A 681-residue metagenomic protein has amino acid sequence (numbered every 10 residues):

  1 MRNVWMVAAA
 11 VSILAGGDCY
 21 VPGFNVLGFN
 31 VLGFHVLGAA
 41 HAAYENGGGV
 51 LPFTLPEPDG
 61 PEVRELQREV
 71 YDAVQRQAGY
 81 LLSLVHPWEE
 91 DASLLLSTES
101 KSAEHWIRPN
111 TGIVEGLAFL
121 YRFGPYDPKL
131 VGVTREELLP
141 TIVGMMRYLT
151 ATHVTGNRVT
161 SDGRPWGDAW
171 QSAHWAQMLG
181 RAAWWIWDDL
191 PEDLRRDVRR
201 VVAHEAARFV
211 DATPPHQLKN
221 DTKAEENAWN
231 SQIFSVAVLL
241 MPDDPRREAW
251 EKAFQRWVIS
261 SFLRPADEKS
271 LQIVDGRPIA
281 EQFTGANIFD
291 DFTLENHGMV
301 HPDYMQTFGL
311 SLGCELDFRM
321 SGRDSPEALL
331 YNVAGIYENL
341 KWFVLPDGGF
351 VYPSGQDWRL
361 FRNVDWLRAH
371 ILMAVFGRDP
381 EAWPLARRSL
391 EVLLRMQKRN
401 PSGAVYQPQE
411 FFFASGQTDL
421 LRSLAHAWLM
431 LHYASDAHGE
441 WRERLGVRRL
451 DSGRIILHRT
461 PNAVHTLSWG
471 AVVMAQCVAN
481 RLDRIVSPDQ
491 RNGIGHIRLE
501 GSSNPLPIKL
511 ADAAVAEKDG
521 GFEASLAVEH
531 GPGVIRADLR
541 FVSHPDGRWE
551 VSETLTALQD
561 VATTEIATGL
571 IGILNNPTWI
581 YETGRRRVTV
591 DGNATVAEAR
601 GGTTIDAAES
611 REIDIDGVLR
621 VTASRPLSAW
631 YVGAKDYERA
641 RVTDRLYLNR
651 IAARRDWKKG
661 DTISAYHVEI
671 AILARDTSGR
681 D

Functional and structural regions predicted by a protein language model:
M1-V4: Positively charged n-region of N-terminal signal peptides that target proteins for export
V7-A15, N30: Bacterial N-terminal signal peptides
G17, P22-L37: Intrinsically disordered, low-complexity proline-rich tandem-repeat tracts
A42-F123, V131-T155: Low-complexity, Ser/Thr/Pro/Gly-enriched N-terminal "stalk/linker" regions
A92-T98, T160-D162, R208-K219, D244 (+3 more regions): Short linear interaction motifs
S102-V333, K341-R368: Aromatic-lined, polymer-binding surfaces characteristic of secreted/periplasmic polysaccharide-degrading enzymes
D197-E205, K252-S260, Y331-Y337, A386-R395 (+3 more regions): Amphipathic alpha-helical scaffolding segments
F318-P326, P346-R680: Extended polysaccharide-engagement surfaces of secreted carbohydrate-active enzymes
